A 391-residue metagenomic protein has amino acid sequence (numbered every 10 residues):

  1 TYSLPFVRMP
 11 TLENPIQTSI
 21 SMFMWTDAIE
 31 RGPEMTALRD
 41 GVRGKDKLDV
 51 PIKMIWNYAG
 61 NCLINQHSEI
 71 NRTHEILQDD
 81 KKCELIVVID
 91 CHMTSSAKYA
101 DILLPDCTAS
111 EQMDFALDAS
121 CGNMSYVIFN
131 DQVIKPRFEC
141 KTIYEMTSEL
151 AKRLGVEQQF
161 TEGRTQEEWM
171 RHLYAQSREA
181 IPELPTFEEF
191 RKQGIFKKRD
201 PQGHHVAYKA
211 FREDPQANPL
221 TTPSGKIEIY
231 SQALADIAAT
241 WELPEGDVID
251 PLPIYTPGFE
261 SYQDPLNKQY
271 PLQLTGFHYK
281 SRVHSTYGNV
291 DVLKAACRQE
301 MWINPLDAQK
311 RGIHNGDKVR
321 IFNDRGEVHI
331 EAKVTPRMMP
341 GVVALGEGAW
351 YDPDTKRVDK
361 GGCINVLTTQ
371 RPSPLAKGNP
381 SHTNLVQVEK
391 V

Functional and structural regions predicted by a protein language model:
T1-Y99, C107-Q112, R199-R311: Extended redox/cofactor-interaction regions of prokaryotic respiratory oxidoreductases
K45, C62-Q66, S120, Q132-K141 (+2 more regions): Hydrophobic alpha-helical scaffolding
R72, Y99-I102, M146-E149: Alpha-helical scaffold elements adjacent to nucleotide-binding pockets in ATP/GTP-utilizing enzyme cores
E75, K81-L85, C91-T94, F129-A151 (+1 more regions): Phosphate/diphosphate-binding loops
S95-N130: Flexible glycine/proline-rich, aromatic-decorated loop/lid segments
S125, P223-S224, K268, F322-G326: Short strand-coil-strand connectors
E139-Q193, S285-Y287, D291-W302, L306-V391: Long, contiguous, secondary-structure-rich segments that constitute the structural scaffold of globular domains
F196: Conserved small-residue motifs centered on glycine
